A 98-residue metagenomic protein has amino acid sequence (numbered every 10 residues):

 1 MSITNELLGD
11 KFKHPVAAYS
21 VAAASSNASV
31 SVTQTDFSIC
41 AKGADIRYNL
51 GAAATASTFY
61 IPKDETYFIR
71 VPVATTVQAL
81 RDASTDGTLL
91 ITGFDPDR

Functional and structural regions predicted by a protein language model:
M1-A18, G93-R98: Short, intrinsically disordered N-terminal pre-domain segments
P15-Q34, A56: Surface-exposed ligand/attachment interfaces on beta-rich extracellular proteins
T35-F37, V71-D86: Noncatalytic modules at the cell exterior or secretory-pathway interfaces, chiefly beta-strand-rich lectin/adhesion
C40-S57: Short, surface-exposed beta-strand/strand-loop-strand elements in extracellular ectodomains
A41, L50, R81, I91-G93: Residue-level recognition of conserved beta-strand positions in structured domain cores
I46, T85-D95: Edge beta-strands of jelly-roll/beta-sandwich modules across compartments, strongly enriched in secreted/luminal
A52-A54, A83, D97: Solvent-exposed strand-loop boundary residues in beta-sheet-rich modules
P62-A74: Beta-sandwich interaction modules
